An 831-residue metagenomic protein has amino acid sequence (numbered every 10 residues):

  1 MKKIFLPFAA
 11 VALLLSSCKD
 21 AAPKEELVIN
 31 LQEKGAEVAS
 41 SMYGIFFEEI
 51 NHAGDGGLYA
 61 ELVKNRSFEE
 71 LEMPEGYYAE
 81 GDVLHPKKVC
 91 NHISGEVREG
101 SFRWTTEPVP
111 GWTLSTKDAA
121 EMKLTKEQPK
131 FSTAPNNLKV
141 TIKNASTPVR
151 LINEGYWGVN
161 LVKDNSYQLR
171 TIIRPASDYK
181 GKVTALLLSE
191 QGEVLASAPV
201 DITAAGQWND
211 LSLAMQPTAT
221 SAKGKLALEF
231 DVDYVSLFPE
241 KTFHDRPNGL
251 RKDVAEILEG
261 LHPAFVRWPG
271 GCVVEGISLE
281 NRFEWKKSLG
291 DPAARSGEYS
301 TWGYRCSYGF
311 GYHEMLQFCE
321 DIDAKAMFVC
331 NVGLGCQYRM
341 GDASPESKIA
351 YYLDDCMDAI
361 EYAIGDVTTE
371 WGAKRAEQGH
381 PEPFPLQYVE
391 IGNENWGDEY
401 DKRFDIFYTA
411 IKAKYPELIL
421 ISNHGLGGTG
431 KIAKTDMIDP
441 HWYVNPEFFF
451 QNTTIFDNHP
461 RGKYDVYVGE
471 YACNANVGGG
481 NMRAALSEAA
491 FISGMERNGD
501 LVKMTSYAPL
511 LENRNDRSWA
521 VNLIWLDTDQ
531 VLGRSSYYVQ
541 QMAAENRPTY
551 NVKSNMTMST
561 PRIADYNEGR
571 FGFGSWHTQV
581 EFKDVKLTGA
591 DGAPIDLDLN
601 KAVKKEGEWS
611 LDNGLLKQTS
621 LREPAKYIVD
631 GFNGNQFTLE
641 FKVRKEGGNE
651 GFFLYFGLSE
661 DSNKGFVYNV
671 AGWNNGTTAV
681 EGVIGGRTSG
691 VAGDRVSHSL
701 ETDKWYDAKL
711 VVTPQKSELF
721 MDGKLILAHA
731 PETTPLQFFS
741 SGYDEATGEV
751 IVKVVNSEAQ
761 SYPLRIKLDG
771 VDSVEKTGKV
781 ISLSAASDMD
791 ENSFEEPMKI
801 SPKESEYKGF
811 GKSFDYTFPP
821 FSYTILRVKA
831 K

Functional and structural regions predicted by a protein language model:
L27-D118, D245-G270, K553-N613: Extracellular carbohydrate-recognition regions
I45, G76-K139, V274-Y312, R339-D354 (+2 more regions): Aromatic- and acidic-residue-enriched carbohydrate-binding clefts of CAZyme catalytic domains
K64-L71, L138-V140, L151-V183, N209-Q216 (+5 more regions): Extra-cytoplasmic beta-strand recognition segments
E190-S221, W673, R687-W705, S787: Extracellular carbohydrate recognition and processing domains and analogous Trp-centered ligand-binding platforms
Q317, I406-N423, D436-M437, H441-R547 (+2 more regions): Catalytic-core region of carbohydrate-active enzymes that cleave or remodel glycosidic bonds
I492, N498, S506, V521-P561 (+7 more regions): Catalytic cores of secreted or luminal carbohydrate-active enzymes
P561-T733: Extracellular glycan-recognition regions
L736-V774, V780, T824: Carbohydrate-binding surface patches
